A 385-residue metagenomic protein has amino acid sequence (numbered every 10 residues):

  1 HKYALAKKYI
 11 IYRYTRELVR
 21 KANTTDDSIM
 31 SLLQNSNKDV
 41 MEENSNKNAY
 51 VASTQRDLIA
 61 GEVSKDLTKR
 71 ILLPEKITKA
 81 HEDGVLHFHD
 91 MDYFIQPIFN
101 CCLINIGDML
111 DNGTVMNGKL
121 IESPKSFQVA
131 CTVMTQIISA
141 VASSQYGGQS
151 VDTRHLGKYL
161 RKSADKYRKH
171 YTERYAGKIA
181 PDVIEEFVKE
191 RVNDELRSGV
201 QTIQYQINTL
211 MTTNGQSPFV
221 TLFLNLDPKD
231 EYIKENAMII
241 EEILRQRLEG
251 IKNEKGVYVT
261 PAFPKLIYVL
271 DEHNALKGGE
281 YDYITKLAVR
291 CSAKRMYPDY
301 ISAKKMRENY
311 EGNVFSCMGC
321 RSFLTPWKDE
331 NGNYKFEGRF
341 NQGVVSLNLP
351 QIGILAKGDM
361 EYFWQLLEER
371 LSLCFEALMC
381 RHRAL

Functional and structural regions predicted by a protein language model:
K2-L385: Conserved catalytic cores of very large enzyme subunits
